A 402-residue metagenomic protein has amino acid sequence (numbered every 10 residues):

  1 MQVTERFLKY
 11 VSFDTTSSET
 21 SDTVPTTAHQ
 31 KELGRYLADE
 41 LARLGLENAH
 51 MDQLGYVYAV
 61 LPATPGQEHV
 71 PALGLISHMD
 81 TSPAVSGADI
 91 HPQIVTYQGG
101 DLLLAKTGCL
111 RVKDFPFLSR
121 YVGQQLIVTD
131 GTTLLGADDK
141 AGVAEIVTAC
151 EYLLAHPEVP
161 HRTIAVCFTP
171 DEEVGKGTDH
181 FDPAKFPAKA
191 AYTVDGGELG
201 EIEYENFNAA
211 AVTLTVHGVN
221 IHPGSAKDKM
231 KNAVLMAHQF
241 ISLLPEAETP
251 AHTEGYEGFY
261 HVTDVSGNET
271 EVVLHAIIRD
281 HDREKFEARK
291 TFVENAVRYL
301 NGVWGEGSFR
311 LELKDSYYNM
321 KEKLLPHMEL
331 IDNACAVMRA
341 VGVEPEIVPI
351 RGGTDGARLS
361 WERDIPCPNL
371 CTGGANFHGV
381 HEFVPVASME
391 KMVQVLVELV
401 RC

Functional and structural regions predicted by a protein language model:
Q2-A28, V128, Y317, A375-G379: N-terminal capping segment at the start of a domain
D22-V70, G74-I76, D80: A non-catalytic alpha/beta surface segment that caps or lines the substrate-entry region of metallo-dependent hydrolase
A28, T133-A144, K227-L235, F383-E390: Short, conserved micro-motifs enriched in small and acidic residues
Q67-T163, F168, K391: Active-site metal-coordination/substrate-binding segment of hydrolases, especially metallo-dependent peptidases
S119-F207, A247-T263, G267, L274-H281 (+1 more regions): Acidic/histidine-rich catalytic neighborhood of metal-dependent amide-processing enzymes
S119-T133, T215-I221, V341, G374-F377: Glycine/charged-rich beta-loop-alpha catalytic/anionic-binding loops adjacent to active sites
Y192-A226, A233-V234: Phosphate/diphosphate-binding glycine-rich loops and adjacent basic-rich segments that engage nucleotide
A233-C402: Metal-dependent amide/peptide-bond hydrolase catalytic core, centered on the "pita-bread" metallohydrolase fold
